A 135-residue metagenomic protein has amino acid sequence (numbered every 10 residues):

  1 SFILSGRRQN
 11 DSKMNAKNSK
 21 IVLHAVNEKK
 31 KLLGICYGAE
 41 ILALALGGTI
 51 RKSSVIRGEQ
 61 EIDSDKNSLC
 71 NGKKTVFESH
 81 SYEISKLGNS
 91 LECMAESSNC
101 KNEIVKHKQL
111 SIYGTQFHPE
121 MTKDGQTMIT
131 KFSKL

Functional and structural regions predicted by a protein language model:
S1-L33: Flexible gly/pro-rich beta->alpha loop and the following alpha-helix that scaffold active-site loops
F2, C36, F132: Residue-level signal for inorganic ion chemistry
Q9-D11, A39, E83-S85: Glycine-rich nucleotide phosphate-binding loop and flanking beta-alpha elements of Rossmann-like dinucleotide-binding
D11-K13, A43, K123: Glycine/Thr-rich phosphate-binding loops of Rossmann-like dinucleotide-binding domains
K17, N27, R51-L135: Amide-donor transfer/coupling interface in amidating biosynthetic enzymes
K20, E40, T127: Active-site phosphate/pyrophosphate-handling residues
V26-G47: Catalytic nucleophile loop
